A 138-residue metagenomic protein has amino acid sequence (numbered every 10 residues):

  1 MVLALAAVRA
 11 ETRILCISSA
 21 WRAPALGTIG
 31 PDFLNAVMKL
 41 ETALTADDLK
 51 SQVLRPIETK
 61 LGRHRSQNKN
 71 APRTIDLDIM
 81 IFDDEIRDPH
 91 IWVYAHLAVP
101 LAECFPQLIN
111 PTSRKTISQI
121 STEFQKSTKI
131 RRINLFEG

Functional and structural regions predicted by a protein language model:
V2-A46: Short, surface-exposed acidic-centric catalytic microdomains
L26-D32, D47-S51, R55-G138: Flexible, gly/pro- and Lys/Arg-enriched active-site loops
